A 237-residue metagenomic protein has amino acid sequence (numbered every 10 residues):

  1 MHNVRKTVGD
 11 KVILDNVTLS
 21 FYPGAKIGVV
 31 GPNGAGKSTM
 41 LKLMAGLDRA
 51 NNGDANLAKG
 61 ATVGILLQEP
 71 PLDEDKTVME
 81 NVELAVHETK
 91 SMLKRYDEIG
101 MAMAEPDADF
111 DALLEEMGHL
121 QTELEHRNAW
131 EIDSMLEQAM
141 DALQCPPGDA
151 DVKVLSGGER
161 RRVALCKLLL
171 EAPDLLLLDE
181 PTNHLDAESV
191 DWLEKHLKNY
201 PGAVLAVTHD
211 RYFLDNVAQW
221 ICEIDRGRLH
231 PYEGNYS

Functional and structural regions predicted by a protein language model:
M1-S237: ABC ATP-binding cassette signature C-motif
